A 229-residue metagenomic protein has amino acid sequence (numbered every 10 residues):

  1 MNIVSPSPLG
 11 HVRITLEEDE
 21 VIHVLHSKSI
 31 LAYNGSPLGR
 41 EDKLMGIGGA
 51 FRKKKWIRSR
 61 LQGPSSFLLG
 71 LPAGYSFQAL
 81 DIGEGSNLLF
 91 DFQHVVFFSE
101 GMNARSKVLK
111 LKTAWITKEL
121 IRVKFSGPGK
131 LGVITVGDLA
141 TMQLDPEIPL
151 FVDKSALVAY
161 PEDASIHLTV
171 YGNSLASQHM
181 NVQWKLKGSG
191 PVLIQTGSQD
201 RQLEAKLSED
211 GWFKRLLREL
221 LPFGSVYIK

Functional and structural regions predicted by a protein language model:
M1-K229: Composition-driven recognition of glycine/serine/threonine/acidic- and proline-rich low-complexity segments and repeats
